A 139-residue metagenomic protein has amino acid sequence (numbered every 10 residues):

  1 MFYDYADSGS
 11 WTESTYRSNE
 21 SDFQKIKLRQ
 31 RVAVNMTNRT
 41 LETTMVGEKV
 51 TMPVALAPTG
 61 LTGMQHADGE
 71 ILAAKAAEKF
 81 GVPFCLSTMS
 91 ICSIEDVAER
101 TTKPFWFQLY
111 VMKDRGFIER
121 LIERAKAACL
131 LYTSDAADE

Functional and structural regions predicted by a protein language model:
M1-E48: An N-cap/entry alpha-helix motif that binds or orients negatively charged groups
V54-A57, F84-L86, F105-L109: Hydrophobic faces of well-ordered beta-strands that scaffold small-molecule active sites in alpha/beta enzyme cores
L56, A77, D135: Conserved, mostly hydrophobic/aromatic
Q65-L72, D114-R120: Glycine-rich anion/phosphate-binding loops
S87-T101, R115-R120: Active-site-adjacent beta->alpha loops and helix N-cap segments on the catalytic face of soluble alpha/beta enzymes
G116-L131: Internal gly/pro-rich beta-alpha loop/helix module that stabilizes soluble enzyme cofactors or their anionic handles
Y132-E139: Conserved small/polar residues in nucleotide/adenosyl-binding loops
